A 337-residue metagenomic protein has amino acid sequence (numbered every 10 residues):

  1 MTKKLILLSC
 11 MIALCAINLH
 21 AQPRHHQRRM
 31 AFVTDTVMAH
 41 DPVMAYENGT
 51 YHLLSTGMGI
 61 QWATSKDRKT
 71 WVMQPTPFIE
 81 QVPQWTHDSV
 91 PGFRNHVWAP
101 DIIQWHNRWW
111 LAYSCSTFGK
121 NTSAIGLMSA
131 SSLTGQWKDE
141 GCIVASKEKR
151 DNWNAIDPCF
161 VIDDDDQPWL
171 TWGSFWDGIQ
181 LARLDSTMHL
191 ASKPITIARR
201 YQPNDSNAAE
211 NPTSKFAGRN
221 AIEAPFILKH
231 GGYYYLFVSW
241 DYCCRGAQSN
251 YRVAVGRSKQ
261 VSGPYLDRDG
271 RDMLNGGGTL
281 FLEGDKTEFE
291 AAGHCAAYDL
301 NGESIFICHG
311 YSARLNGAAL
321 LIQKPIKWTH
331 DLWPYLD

Functional and structural regions predicted by a protein language model:
M1-H25: Bacterial Sec-dependent N-terminal signal peptides
Q22-D337: Carbohydrate-active catalytic/glycan-binding domains of CAZyme proteins, especially the secreted or lumenal ectodomains
